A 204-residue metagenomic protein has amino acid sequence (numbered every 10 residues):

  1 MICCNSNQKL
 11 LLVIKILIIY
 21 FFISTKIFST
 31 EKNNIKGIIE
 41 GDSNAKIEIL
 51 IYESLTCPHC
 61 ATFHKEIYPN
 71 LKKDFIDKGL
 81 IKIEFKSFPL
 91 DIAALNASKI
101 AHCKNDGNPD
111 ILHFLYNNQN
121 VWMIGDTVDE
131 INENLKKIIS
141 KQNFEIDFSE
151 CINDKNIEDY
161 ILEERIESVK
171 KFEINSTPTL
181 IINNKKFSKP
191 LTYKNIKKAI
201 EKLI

Functional and structural regions predicted by a protein language model:
M1-L95, S140, N153, I157-F172 (+1 more regions): Extracytoplasmic thiol/disulfide redox context detector
P89-S176, I181-K194, K198-I204: Cysteine-centric redox/oxidoreductase cores and disulfide-bonded domains
